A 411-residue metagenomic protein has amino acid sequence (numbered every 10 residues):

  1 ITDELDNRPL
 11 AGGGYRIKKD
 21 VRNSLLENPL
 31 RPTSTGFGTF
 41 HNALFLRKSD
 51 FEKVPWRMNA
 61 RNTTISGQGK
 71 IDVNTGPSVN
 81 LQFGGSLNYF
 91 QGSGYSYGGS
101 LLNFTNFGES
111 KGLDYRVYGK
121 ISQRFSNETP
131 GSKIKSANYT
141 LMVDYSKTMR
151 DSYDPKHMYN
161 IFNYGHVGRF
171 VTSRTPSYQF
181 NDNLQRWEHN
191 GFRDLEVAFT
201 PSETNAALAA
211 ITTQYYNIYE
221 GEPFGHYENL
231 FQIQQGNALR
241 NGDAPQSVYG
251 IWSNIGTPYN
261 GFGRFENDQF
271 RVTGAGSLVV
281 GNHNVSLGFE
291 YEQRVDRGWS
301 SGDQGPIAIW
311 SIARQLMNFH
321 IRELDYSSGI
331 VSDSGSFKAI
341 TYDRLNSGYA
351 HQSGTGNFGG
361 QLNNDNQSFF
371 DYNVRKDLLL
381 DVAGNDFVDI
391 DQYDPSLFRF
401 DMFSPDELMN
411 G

Functional and structural regions predicted by a protein language model:
I1-G92, E109-N127, I134-N138, V143-Y145: Transmembrane beta-barrel wall of Gram-negative outer-membrane proteins
S86-G411: Replace "related TpsB outer-membrane translocases also match" with "some related outer-membrane beta-barrels such as
